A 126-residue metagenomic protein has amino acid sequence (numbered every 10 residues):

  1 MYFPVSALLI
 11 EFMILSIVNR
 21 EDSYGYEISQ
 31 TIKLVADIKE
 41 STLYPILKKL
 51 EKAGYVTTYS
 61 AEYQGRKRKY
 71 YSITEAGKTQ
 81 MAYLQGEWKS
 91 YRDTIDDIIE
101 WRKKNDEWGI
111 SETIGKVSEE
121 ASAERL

Functional and structural regions predicted by a protein language model:
Y2-Y44: N-terminal helix-turn-helix DNA-binding core of bacterial DNA-binding proteins
Q30, E75, S90-D93: Generic recognition of well-ordered alpha-helical segments within structured catalytic/regulatory domains
P45, K49: Alpha-helical DNA-recognition elements
Y63-Q85: Basic, amphipathic "hinge/linker" alpha-helix immediately C-terminal to the N-terminal HTH DNA-binding motif
A82-L126: Amphipathic alpha-helical dimerization/coiled-coil segments that flank or bridge DNA-binding/regulatory modules
